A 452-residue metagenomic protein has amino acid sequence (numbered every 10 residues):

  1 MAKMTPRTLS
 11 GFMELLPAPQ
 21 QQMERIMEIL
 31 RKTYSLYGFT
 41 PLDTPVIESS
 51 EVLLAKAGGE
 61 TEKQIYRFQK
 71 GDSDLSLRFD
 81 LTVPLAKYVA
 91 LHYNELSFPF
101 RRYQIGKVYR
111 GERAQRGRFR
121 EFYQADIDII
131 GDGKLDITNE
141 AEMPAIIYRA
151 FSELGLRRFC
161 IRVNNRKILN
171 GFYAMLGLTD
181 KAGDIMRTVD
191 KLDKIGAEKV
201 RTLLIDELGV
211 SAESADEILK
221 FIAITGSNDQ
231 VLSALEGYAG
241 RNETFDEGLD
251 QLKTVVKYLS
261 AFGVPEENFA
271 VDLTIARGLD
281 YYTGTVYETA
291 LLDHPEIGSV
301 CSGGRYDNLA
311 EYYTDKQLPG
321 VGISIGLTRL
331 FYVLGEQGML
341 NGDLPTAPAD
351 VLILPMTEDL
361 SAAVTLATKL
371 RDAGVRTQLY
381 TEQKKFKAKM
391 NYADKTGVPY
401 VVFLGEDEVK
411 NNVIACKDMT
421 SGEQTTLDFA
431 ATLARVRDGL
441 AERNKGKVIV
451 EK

Functional and structural regions predicted by a protein language model:
M1-Q20, Q69, T179-A182: Auxiliary tRNA-acceptor-end handling modules of aminoacyl-tRNA synthetases
K3, R31-K32, L36, D43 (+2 more regions): Generic N-terminal leader/targeting and pre-domain segments
P19-Y37, E48-S49, D72, T82-N94 (+3 more regions): Positively charged, Gly/Ser-enriched RNA/tRNA-binding surfaces
L42, V46-S76: Polyanion/phosphate-binding surface patch
K63-D72, L178-V200, L291-D293: Acidic, His- and aromatic-enriched active-site or binding-groove loops in soluble protein domains that engage sugars
S152, I161, T179: Extended, highly charged clamp/arch subdomains and adjacent linkers that form or line substrate-binding channels
I161-F172: Glycine-rich, mobile lid/loop segments that gate access to catalytic sites or pores
